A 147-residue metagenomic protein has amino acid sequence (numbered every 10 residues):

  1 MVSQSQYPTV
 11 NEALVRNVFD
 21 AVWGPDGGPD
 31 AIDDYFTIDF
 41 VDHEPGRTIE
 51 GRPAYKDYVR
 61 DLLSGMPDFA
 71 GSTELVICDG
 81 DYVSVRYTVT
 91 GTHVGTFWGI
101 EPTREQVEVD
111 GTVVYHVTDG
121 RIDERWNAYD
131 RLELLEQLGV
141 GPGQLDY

Functional and structural regions predicted by a protein language model:
M1-Y147: C-terminal and inter-domain tail/linker signature
